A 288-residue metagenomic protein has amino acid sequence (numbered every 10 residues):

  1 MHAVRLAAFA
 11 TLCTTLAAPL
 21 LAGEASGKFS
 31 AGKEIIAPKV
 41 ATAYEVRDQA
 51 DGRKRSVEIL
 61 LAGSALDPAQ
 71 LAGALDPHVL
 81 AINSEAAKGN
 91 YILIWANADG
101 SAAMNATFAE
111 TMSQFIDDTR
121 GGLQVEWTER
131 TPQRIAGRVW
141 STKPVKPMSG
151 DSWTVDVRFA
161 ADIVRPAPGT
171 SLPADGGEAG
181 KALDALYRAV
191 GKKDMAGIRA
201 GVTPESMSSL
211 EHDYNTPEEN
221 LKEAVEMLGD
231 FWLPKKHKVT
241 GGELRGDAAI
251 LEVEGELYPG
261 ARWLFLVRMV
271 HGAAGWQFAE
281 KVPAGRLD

Functional and structural regions predicted by a protein language model:
M1-C13: Bacterial N-terminal signal peptides that target proteins for export
A18-A22: Sec/Tat signal peptide C-region and signal peptidase I cleavage site
G23-F29, W140-S171: Edge beta-strand at a domain terminus
A50-R130, G201: Surface-exposed helix/loop patches within compact recognition domains
G122-T128, V157-A161, V239, L264-H271: Hydrophobic/aromatic beta-strand elements that line small-molecule binding cavities or substrate pockets in beta-rich
I163-K192: Short, low-complexity N-terminal intrinsically disordered segments enriched in polar/charged residues
M195-A248: Short solvent-exposed beta->alpha transition segments
G229-D288: Exposed beta-sheet edge and beta->alpha loop/turn motif
